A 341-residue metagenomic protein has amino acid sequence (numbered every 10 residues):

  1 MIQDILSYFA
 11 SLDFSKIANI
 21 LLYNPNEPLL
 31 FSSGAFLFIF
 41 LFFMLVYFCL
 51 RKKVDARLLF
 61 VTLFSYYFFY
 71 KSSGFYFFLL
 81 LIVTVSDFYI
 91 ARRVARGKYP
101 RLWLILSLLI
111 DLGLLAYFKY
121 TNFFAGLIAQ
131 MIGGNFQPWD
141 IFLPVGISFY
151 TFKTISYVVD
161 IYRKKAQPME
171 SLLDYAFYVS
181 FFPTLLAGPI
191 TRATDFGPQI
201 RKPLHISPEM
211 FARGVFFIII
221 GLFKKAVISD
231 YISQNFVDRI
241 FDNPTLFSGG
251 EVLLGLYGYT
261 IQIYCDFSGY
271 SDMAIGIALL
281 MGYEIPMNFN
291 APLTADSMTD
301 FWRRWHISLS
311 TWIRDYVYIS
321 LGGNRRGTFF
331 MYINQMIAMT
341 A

Functional and structural regions predicted by a protein language model:
I2-A341: Membrane-embedded transmembrane alpha-helical bundles that form the catalytic cores of multi-pass lipid-modifying
